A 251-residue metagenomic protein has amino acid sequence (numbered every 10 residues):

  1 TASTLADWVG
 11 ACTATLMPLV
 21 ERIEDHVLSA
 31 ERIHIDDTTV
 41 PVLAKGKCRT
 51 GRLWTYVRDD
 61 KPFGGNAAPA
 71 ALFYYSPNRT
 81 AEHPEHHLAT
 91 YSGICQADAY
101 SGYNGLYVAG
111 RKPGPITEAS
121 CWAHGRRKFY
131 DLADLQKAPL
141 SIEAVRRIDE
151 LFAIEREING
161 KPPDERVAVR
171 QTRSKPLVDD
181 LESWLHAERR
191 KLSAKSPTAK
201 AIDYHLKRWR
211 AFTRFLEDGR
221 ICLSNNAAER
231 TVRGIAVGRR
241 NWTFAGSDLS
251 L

Functional and structural regions predicted by a protein language model:
T1-L251: Catalytic center-proximal scaffold of phosphoryl-transfer enzymes
